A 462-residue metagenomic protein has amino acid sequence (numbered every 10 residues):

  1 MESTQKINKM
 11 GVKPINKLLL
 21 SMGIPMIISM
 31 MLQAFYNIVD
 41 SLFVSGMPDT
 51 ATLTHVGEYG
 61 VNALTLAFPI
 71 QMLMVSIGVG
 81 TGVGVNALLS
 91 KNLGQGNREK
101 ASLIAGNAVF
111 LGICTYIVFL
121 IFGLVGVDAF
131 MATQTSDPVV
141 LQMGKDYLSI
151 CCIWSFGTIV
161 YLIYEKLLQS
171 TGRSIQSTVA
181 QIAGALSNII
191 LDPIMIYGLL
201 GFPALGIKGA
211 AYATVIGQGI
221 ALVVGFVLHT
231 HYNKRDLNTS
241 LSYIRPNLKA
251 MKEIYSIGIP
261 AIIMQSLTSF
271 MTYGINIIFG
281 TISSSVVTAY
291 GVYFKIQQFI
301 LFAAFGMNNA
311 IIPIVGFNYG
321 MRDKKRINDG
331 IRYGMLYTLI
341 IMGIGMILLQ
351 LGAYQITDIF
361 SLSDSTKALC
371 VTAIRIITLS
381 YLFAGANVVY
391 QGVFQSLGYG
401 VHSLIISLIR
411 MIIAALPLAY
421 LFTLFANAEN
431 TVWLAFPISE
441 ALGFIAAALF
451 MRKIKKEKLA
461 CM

Functional and structural regions predicted by a protein language model:
M1-G23, L89-F156, A204-I259, V315-S380 (+1 more regions): Short alpha-helical transmembrane segments in multi-pass integral membrane proteins
M10-T50, P69-G84, L88, I113-L120 (+5 more regions): N-terminal transmembrane alpha-helices
S21-D40, I150, G184, G217-A221 (+4 more regions): Transmembrane helical elements of multi-pass membrane transporters/channels
M26, M30, L42, A87 (+16 more regions): Transmembrane alpha-helix boundary and packing residues in multipass membrane permease domains and related
M31, F35-V61, M131-P138, I196-L205 (+5 more regions): Helix-terminus/linker motif at the lipid-water interface of multi-pass membrane proteins
E58-P69, G144, L148, S284-F299 (+2 more regions): Small-residue hotspots at the loop-to-helix junctions and early N-terminal turns of transmembrane alpha-helices
V61-I121, T158-S177, A289-I347, L351-A353 (+1 more regions): Small-residue-rich hydrophobic transmembrane alpha-helices
G82, C151-Q169, S177-A185, A210-G225 (+4 more regions): Short runs within selected transmembrane alpha-helices of multi-pass transporters and secretion channels
